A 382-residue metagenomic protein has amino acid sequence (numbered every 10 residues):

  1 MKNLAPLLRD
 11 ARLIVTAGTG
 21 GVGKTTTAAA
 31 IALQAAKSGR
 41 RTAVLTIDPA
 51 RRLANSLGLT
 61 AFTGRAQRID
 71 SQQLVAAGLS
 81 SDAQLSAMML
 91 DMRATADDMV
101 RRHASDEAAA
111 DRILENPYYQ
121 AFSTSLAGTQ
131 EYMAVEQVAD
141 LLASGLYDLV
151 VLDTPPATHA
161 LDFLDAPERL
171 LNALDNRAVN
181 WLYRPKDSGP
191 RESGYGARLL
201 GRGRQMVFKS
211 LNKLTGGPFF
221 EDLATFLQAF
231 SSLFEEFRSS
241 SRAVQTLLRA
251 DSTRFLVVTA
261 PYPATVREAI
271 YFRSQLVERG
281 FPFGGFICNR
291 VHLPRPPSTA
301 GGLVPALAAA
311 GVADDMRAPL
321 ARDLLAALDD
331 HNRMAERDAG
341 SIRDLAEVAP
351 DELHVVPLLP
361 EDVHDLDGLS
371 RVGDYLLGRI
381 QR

Functional and structural regions predicted by a protein language model:
M1-L8, Q205-Q228, R238-R382: C-terminal lobe/tail of nucleotide-utilizing enzymes
M1-V15, V22, T27, I31-E235 (+1 more regions): Nucleotide-state-sensitive switch-loop elements of NTP-binding domains
V15-A17, Y119-T124, T253-V258, A327: Glycine- and acidic
A17, L45-I47, L152-P155, L256-A260 (+1 more regions): Generic beta-strand/beta-sheet core signal
